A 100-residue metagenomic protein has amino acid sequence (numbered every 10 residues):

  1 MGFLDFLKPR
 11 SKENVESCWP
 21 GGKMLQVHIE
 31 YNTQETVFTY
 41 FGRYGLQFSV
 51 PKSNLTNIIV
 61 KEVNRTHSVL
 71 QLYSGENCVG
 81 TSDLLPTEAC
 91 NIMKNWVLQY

Functional and structural regions predicted by a protein language model:
G2-S17, T56-Y100: Acidic, Ser/Thr- and proline-rich intrinsically disordered linker/docking segments of eukaryotic scaffolds
R10-M24, T33-Q34: N-terminal topogenic membrane-targeting module
M24-R65, E76: Phosphoinositide-binding peripheral membrane targeting modules
